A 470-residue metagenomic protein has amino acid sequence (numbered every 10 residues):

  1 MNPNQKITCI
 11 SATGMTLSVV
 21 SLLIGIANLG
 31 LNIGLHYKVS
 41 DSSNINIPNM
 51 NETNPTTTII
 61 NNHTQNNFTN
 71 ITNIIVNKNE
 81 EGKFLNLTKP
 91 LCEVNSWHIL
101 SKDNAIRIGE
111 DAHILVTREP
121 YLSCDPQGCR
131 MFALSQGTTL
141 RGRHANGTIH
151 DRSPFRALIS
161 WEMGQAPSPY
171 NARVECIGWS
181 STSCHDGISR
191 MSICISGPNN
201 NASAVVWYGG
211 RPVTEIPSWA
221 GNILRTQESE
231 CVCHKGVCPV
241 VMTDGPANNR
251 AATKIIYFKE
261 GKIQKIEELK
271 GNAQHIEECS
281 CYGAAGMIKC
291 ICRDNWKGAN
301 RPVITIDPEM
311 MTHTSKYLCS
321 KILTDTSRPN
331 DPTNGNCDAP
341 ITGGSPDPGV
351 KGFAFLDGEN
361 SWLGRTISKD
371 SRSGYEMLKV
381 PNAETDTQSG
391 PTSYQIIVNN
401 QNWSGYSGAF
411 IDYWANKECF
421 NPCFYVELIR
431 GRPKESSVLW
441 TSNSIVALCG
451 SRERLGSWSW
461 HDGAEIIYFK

Functional and structural regions predicted by a protein language model:
M1-P3: Short, low-complexity, Lys/Arg-enriched N-terminal segments of secretory-pathway carbohydrate enzymes
K6, L23, N44-N46, T58-I59 (+7 more regions): Generic short N-terminal amphipathic or hydrophobic helices
I7, S11-G14, S21, N28 (+4 more regions): Heptad-repeat coiled-coil amphipathic alpha-helices that mediate oligomerization/assembly
G14-L17, D125: Compositionally biased, low-complexity segments
V19-I26, M131-F132: Cleavable Sec-type N-terminal signal peptides
F84-I114, R118-Q227, V232-Q274, Y282-G344 (+3 more regions): Beta-rich carbohydrate-recognition and catalytic domains
E435: Short hydrophobic/aromatic beta-strand element in the GNAT-like acyltransferase core that lines or flanks the acyl-donor
